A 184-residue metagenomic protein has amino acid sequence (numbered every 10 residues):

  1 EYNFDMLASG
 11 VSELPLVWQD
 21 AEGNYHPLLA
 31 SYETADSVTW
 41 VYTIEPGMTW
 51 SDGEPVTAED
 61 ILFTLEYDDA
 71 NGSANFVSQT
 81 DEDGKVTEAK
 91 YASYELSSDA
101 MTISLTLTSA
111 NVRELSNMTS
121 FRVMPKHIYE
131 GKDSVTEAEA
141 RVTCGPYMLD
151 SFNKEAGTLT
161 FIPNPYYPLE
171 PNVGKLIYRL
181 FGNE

Functional and structural regions predicted by a protein language model:
E1-D36, V142: N-terminal lobe/hinge region of extracytoplasmic solute-binding protein
V11, P27, A35-S37, A89 (+4 more regions): Extracytoplasmic
L16, Y32-E33, G53, L105 (+2 more regions): Residue-level signal for nonpolar/aromatic packing positions in well-ordered secondary structure
E22, T119-P171, K175: Gly/Pro-rich hinge or "lid" segments in bacterial periplasmic/extracellular proteins
S31-A74: Aromatic- and charge-enriched surface segment that lines or borders ligand/interaction sites
V41, S78-E130, S151: Surface-exposed binding/hinge segments that line and control ligand-binding clefts or catalytic entry sites
T49-D52, A110-M118, Y167-P171: Short, charged/polar, Gly/Pro-enriched secondary-structure boundary elements
I177-E184: Short helix-initiation/N-cap motifs at beta->coil->alpha
